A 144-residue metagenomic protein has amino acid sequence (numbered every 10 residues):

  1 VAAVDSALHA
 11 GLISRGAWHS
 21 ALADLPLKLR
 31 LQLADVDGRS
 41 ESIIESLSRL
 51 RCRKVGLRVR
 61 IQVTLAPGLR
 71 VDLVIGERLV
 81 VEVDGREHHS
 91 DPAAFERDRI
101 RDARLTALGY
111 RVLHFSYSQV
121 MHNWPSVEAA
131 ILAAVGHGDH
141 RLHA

Functional and structural regions predicted by a protein language model:
A3-S6: C-terminal helical "lid" of AAA+/P-loop NTPase domains
L8-A144: Surface segments flanking catalytic/ligand-binding clefts of nucleic-acid enzymes
